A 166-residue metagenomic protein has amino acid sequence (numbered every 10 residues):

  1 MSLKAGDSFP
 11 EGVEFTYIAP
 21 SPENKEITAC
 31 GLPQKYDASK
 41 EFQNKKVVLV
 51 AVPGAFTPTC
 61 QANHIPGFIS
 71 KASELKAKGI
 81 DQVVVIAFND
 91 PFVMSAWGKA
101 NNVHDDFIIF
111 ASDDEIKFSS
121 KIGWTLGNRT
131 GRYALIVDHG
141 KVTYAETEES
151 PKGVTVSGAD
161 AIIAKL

Functional and structural regions predicted by a protein language model:
M1-L166: Chalcogenol-based redox active-site neighborhoods
